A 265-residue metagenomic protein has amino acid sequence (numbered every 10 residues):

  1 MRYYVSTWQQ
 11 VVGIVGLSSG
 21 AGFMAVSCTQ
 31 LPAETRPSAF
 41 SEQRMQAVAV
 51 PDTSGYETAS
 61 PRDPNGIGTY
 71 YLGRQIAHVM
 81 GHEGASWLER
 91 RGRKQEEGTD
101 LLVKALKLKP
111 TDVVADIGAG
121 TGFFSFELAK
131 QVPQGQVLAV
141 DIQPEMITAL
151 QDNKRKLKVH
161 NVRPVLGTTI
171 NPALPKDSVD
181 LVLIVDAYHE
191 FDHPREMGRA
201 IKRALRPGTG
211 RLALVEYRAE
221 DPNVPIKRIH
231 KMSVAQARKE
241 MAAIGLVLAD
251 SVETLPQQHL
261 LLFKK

Functional and structural regions predicted by a protein language model:
R36-K107, V113: Class I SAM-dependent transferase core
P110-G120: Conserved class I S-adenosyl-L-methionine
T121-P133: Conserved SAM-binding loop of SAM-dependent methyltransferases across substrates and taxa, primarily the Class I
Q143-P144: Conserved SAM/SAH-binding beta-strand->alpha-helix loop
L157-I170: Conserved SAM-binding strand-loop segment of SAM-dependent methyltransferases
P172-L181: A short acidic, Gly/Pro-enriched loop at the edge of an enzyme's catalytic core that lines a small-molecule cofactor
D180-R195: A short SAM/SAH-binding and catalytic strip from SAM-dependent methyltransferases
R195-R211: A short glycine-rich, Lys/Arg-flanked "PGG" loop and its adjoining helix->strand segment in the class I
